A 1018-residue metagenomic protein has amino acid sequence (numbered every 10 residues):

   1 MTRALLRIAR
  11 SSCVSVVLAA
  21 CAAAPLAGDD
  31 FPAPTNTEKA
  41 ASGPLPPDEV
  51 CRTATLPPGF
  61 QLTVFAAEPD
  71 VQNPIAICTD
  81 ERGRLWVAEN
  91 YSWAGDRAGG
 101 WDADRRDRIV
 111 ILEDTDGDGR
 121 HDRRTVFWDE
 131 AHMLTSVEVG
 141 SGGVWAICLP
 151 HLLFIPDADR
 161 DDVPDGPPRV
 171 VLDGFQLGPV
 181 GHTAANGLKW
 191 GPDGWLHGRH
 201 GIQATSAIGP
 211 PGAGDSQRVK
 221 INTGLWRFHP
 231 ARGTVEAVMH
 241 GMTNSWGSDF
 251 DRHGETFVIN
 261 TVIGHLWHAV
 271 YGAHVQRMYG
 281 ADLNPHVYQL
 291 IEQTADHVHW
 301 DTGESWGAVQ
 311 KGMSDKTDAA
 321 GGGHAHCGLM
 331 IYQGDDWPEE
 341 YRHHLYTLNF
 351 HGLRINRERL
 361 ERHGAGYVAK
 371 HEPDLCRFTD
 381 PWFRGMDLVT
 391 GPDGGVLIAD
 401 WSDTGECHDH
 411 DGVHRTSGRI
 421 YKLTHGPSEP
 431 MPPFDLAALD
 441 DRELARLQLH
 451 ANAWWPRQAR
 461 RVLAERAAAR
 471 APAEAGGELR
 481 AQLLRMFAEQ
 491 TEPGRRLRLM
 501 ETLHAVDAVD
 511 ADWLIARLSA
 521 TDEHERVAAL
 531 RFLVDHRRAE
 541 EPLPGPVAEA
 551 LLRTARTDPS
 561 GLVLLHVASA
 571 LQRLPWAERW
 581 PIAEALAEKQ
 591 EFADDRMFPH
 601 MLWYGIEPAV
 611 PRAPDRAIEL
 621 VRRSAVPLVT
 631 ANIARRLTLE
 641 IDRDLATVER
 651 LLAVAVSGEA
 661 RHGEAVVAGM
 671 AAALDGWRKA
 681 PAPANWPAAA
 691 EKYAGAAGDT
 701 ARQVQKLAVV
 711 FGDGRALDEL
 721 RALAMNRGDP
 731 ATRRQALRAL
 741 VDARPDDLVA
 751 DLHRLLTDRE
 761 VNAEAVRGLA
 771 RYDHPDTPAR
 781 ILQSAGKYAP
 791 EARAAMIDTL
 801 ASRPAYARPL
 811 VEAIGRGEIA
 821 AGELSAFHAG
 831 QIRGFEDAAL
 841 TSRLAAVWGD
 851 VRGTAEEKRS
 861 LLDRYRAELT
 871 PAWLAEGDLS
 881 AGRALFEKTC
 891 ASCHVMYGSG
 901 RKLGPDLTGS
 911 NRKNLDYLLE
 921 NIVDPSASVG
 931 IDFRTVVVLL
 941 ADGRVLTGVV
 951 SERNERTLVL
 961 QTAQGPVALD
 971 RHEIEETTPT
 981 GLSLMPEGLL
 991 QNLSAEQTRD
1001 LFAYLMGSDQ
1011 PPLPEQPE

Functional and structural regions predicted by a protein language model:
T2-V16, F228: Bacterial N-terminal signal peptides that target proteins for export
V16-P25: Hydrophobic h-region of N-terminal signal peptides that target proteins for export in Gram-negative bacteria
L26-R446, W454, R461-A464, P542 (+5 more regions): Beta-propeller domains with acidic blade repeats across secreted/periplasmic ectodomains and cytosolic WD/CNH propellers
F65, G142-V144, P150, L499 (+8 more regions): C-terminal capping alpha-helices of c-type cytochrome domains
D159-D162, T205-A207, T234, G405-E406 (+8 more regions): Inter-heme linker and motif-flanking segments adjacent to c-type heme-binding CXXCH motifs in c-type cytochromes
L196, R419, A884-G898, P905-G909 (+6 more regions): C-type cytochrome heme c attachment motif
N356-E358, P456-Q458, V462-A469, R953 (+1 more regions): Beta-strand-rich binding/interaction modules
A399, T416, K422-L885, S910 (+2 more regions): Long, ordered, helix-rich scaffold segments
